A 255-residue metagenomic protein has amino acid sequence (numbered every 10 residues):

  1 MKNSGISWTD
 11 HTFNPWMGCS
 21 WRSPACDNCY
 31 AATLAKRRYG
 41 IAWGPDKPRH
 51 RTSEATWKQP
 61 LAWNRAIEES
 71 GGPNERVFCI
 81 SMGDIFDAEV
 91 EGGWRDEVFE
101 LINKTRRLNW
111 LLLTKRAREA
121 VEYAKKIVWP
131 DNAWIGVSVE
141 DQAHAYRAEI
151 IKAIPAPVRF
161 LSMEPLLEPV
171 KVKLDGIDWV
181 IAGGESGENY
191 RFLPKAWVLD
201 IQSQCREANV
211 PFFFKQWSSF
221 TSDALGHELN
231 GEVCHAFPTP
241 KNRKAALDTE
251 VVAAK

Functional and structural regions predicted by a protein language model:
M1-M17, R38-I41, L167, K171-K255: Auxiliary Fe-S-binding modules of radical SAM enzymes
M1-R76, D84: N-terminal [4Fe-4S]-dependent radical SAM core
Y30, W94-D96, K152, L229 (+2 more regions): General N-terminal targeting signals
A32-A35, R118, P157, S218: A very general structural signal that marks isolated residues within well-ordered alpha-helical segments
G40, R51-S53, A117-R118, E149 (+3 more regions): Small/flexible residues
T56-P211, D223: Conserved AdoMet/S-adenosylmethionine-binding subsite of the radical SAM
